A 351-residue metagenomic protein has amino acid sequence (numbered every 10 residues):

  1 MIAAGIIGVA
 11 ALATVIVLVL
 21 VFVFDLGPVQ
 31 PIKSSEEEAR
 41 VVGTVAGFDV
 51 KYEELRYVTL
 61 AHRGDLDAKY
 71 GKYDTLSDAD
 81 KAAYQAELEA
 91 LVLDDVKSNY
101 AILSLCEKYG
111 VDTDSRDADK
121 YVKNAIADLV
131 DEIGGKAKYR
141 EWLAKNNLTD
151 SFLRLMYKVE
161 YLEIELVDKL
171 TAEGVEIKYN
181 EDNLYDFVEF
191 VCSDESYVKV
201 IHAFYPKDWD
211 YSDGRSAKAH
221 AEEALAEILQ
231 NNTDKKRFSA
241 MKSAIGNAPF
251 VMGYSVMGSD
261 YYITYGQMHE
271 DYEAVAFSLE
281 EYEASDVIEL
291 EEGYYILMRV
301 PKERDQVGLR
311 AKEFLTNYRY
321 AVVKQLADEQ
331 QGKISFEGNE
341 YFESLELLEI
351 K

Functional and structural regions predicted by a protein language model:
M1-A86, A90, K324-K351: Short, low-structural-confidence N-terminal segments
F24, N124, A137-Y179: Non-catalytic accessory/assembly modules
S35-A68, Y100-C106, V159-L170, K199-K207 (+4 more regions): FKBP-type peptidyl-prolyl cis-trans isomerase
E36, R154, Y161-F204, W209 (+2 more regions): Acidic/polar surface patches and capping/hinge elements
E53, A83-Y100, D112-R116, F152-Y161 (+6 more regions): Soluble non-cytosolic domains of exported or imported proteins
Y70-L129: Post-signal peptide N-terminal segment of secreted/secretory-pathway proteins
A144, L148, I201, H269-E281: Cell-wall glycan
E223-D271, P301, D305: Peptidyl-prolyl cis-trans isomerase
